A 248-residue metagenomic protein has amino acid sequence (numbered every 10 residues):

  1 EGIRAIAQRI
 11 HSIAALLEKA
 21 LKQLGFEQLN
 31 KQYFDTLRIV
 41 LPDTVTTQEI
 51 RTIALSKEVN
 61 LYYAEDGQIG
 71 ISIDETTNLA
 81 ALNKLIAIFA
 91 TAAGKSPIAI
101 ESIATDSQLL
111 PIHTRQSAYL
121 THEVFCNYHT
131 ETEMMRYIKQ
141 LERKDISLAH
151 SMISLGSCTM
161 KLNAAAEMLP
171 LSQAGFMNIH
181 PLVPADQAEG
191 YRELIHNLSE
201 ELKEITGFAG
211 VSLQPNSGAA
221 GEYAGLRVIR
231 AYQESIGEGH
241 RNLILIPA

Functional and structural regions predicted by a protein language model:
E1-A15, Q187, G237-E238: Structural signature of PLP-dependent enzymes
E1-G2, L29-Y33, T114-R115, S172-D186 (+1 more regions): Gly-rich Lys/Arg/Thr-decorated short loops/hinges at beta-loop-alpha junctions or inter-strand turns that position
H11, L24-I53, I73-T76: Conserved PLP-binding catalytic core of the aspartate aminotransferase-like
L29-T36, Y63-G70, N216: Short Gly/Ser/Thr- and Asp/Glu-enriched loop/turn motifs at secondary-structure junctions
L79-S154, C158-A166, L171-M177: Flexible inter-domain linker/hinge segments
T130, F176-N216, G221: Conserved N-terminal alpha-helix of the aminotransferase class I/II PLP-enzyme fold
Y232-A248: Conserved PLP-anchoring active-site segment centered on the Schiff-base-forming lysine
